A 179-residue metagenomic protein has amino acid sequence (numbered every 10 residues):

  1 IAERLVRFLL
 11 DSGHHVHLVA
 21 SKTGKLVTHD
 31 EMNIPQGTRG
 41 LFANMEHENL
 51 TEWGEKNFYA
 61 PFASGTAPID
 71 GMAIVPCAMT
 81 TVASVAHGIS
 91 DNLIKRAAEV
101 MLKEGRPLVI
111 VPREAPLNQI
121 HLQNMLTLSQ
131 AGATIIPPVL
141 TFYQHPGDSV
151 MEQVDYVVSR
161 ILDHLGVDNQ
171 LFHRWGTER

Functional and structural regions predicted by a protein language model:
I1-V109, A115-R179: A cross-family phosphate/adenosyl-ligand binding-site feature
